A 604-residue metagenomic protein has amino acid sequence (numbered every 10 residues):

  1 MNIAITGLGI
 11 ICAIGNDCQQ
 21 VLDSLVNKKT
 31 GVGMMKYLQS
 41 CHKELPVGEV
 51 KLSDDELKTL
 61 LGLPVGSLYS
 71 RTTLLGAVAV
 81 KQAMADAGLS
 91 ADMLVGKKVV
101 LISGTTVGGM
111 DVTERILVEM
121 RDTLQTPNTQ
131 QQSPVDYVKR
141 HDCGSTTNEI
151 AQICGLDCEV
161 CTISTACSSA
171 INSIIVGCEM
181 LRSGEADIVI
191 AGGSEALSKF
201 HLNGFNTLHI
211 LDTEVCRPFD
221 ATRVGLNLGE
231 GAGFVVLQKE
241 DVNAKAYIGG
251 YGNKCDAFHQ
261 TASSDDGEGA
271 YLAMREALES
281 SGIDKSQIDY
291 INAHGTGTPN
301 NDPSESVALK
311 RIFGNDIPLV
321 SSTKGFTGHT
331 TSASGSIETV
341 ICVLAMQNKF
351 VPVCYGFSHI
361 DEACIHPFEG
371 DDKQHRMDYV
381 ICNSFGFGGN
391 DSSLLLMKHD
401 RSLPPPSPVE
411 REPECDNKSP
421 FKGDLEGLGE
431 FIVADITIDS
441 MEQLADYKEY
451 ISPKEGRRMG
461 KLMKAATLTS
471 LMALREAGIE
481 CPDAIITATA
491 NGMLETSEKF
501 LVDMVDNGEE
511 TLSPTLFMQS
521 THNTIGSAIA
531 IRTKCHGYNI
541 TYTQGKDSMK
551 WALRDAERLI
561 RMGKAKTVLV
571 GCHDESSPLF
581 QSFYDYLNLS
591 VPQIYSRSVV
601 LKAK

Functional and structural regions predicted by a protein language model:
M1-C158, E179, S198, N206-N227 (+6 more regions): Conserved "HGTGT" condensation-loop signature of ketosynthase/thiolase-family condensing enzymes that catalyze
E159-T165, D187-G193, V568-H573: A short, small-residue-rich loop immediately preceding and capping a beta-strand
A170: Short conserved active-site loop signatures built around small residues
S173: Active-site histidine-anchored catalytic micro-motif
C178-L197: Short glycine/serine-rich loop segments
L202: A short local structural element in Rossmann-fold oxidoreductases
